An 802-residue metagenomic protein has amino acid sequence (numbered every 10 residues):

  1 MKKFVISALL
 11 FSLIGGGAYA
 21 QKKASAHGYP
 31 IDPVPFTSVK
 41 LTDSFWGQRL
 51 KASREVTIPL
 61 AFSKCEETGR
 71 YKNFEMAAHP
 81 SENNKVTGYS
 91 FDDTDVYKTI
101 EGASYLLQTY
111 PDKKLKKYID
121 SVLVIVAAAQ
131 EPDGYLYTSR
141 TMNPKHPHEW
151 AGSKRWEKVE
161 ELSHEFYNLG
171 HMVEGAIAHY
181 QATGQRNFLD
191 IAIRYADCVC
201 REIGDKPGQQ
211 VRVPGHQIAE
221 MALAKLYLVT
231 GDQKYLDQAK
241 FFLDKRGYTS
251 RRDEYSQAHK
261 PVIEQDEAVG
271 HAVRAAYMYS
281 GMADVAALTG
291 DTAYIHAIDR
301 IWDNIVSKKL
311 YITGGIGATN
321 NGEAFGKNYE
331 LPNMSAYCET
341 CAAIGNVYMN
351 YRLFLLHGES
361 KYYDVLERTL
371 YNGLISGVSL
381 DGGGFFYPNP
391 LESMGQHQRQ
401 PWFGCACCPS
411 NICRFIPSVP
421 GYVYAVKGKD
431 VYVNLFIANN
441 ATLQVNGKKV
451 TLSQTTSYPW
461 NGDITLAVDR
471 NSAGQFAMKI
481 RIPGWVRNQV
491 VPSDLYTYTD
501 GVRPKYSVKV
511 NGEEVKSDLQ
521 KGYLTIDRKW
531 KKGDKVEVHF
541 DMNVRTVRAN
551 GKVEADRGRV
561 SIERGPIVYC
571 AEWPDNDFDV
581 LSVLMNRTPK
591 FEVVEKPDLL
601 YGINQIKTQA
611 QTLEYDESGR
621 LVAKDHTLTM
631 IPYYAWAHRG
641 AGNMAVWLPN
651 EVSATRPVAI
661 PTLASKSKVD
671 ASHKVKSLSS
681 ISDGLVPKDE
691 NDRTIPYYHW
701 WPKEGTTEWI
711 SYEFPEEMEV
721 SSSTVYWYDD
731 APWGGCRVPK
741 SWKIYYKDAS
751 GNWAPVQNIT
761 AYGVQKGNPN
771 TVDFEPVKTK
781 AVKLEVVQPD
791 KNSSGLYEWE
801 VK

Functional and structural regions predicted by a protein language model:
M1-K22: Bacterial Sec-dependent N-terminal signal peptides
A20, P33, S44, S121 (+4 more regions): Coil residues (strongly favoring Ser/Thr
K22-K113, K117, P147-A182, Q217-K234 (+4 more regions): Aromatic (Trp/Tyr) and acidic
K23, I298, D364-N372, G377-A467 (+5 more regions): C-terminal beta-rich recognition modules with glycine/proline-rich loops and embedded aromatic residues
M142-S163, L189, R194-Q210: Asp-box/WD-like beta-propeller blade repeats and closely related beta-sheet repeat scaffolds
Y167, V491-T499, K505-V510, W733-A749: Short, surface-exposed beta-strand/strand-loop-strand elements in extracellular ectodomains
T456, V468-S472, I482-G484, R528 (+4 more regions): Non-cytosolic beta-sheet module surface loops
V658-I660, N691-K802: Aromatic, loop-rich ligand-recognition surfaces of beta-strand-rich domains
